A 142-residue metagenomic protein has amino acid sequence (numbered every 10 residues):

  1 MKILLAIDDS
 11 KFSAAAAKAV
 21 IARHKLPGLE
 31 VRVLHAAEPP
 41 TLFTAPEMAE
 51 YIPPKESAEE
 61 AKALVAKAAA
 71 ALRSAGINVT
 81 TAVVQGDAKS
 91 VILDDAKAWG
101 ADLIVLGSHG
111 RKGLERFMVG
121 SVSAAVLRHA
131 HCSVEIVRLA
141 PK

Functional and structural regions predicted by a protein language model:
M1-Y51: Small/aliphatic-rich secondary-structure junction motif
R32, T80, E135: Conserved beta-strand positions in the Rossmann-like core of class I SAM-dependent methyltransferases
H35, G107-H109, L139: Short secondary-structure boundary segments
Y51-A63: A short acidic, glycine-rich active-site loop that binds or catalyzes chemistry on phosphate/adenosine moieties
A70-I104, K142: Structural beta-alpha unit
L103-A125: Glycine-rich, Arg-bearing micro-motifs that act as flexible, cationic patches
S133-K142: Short, flexible loop segments at boundaries between secondary-structure elements
